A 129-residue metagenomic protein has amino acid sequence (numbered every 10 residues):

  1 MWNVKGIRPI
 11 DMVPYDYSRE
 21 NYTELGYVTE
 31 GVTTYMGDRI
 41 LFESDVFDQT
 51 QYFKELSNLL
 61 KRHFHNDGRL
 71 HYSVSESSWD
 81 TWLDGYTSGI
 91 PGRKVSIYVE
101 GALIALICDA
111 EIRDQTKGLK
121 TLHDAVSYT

Functional and structural regions predicted by a protein language model:
M1-G68: Zinc-dependent metallopeptidase catalytic helix centered on the HExxH motif and its immediate flanking segment
D11-R19, S78-P91: Acidic/His metal-coordination segments adjacent to aromatic residues that form catalytic metal sites in metalloenzymes
N21-Y27, T87-I97: Solvent-exposed loop and edge beta-strand segments that line ligand/cofactor-binding and catalytic clefts
Y35-F42, L103-D114: Short glycine/serine- and small hydrophobic-enriched flexible loop segments
R62-D80: Secretory-pathway-linked proteins and extracytosolic
K94-A102, L106: C-terminal substrate/ligand-recognition segments
G118: Catalytic core of tubulin tyrosine ligase-like
T129: Conserved small/polar residues in nucleotide/adenosyl-binding loops
